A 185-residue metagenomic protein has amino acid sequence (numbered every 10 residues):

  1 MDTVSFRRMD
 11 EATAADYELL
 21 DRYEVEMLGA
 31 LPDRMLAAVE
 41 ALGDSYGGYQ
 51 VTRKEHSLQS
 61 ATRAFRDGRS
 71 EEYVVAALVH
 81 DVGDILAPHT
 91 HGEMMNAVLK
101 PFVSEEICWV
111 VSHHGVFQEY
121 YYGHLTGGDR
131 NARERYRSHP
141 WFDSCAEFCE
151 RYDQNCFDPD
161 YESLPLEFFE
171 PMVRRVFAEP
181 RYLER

Functional and structural regions predicted by a protein language model:
M1-L78, V82-R185: Metal-dependent phosphohydrolase cores
